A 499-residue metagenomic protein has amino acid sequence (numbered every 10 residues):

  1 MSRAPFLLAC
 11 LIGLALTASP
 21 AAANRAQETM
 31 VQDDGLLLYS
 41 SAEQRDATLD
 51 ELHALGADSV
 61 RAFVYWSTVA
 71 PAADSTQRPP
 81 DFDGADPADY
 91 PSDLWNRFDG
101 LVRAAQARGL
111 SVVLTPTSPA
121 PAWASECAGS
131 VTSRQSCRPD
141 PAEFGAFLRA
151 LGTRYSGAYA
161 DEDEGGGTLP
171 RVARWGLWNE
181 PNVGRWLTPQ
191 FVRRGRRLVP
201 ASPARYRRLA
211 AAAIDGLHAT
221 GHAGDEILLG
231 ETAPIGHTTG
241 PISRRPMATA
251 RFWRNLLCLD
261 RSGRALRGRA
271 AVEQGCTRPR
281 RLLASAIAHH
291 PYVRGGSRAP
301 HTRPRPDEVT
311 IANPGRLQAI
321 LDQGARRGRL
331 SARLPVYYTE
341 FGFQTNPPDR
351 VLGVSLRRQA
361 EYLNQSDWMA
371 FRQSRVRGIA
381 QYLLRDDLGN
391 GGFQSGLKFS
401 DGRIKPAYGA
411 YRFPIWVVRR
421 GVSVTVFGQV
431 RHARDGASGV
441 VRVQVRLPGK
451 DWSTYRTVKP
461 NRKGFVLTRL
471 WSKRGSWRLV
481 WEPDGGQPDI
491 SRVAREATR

Functional and structural regions predicted by a protein language model:
L7-T17: Bacterial N-terminal signal peptides
A22-S59, F63-Y65: Boundary/entry segment of secreted carbohydrate-active catalytic domains
E28-D33, D58-T68, S111-P116, A173-L177 (+5 more regions): Structural recognition of the beta-strand scaffold that forms the well-ordered cores of secreted hydrolase catalytic
R45-D46, D50, G145-A173, V192-R357: Noncatalytic carbohydrate-binding groove/subsite architecture in carbohydrate-active enzymes
L55-R245, R294: Substrate-binding cleft and catalytic face of glycoside hydrolase catalytic domains, especially the flexible beta-alpha
T76-R78, S136, R171, G176 (+7 more regions): Aromatic-rich peripheral "rim/lid" segments of glycoside hydrolase catalytic domains that contact and position glycan
Q444-G449: Conserved Ser/Thr-centered positions that define the repeating blades of beta-propeller domains
G464-T468: Short strand-edge motifs at loop-to-beta-strand transitions and within beta-strands of extracellular beta-rich domains
